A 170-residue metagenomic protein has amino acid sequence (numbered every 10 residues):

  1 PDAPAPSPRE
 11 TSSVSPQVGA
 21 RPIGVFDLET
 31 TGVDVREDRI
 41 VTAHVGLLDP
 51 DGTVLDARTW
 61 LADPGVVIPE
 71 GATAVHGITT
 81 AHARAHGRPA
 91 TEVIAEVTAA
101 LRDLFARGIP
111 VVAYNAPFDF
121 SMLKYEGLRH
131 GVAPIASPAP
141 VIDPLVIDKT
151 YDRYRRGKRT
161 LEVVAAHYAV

Functional and structural regions predicted by a protein language model:
P1-P138, Y154, K158-A169: Conserved non-catalytic scaffold segment of RNase H-like nuclease domains
A133-K149: Conserved beta-strand -> loop -> alpha-helix junction used to position metal-binding or nucleic-acid-contacting
